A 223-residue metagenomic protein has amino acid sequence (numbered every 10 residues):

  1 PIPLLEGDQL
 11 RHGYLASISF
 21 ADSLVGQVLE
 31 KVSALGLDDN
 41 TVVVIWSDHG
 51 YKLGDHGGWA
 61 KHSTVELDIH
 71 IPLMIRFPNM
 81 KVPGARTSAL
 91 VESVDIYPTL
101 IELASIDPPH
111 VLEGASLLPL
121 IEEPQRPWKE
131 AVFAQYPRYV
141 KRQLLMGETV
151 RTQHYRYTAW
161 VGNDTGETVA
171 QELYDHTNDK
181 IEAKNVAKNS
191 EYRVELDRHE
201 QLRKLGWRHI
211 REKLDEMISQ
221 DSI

Functional and structural regions predicted by a protein language model:
P1-I2, S17, V169, N178 (+1 more regions): Long, internal low-complexity/basic segments
P1-T41, E195-R198, L205-W207, D221: A long, amphipathic alpha-helix that forms part of the scaffold/cap immediately adjacent to metal-dependent active
P3-S17, A60, K81-V91, L103-P108 (+1 more regions): Active-site rim elements
Y14, I18-A21, V25, V42-S47 (+3 more regions): Beta-strand elements within well-structured catalytic alpha/beta cores of enzymes that handle phosphate/sulfate esters
E30-A85, A89-E92: Histidine-centered active-site microenvironments of extracellular/periplasmic hydrolases and transferases
A34-L37, E123-R126, K188: Secondary-structure boundary motif
H49-D55, K81, V94-Y97, E102-H176 (+3 more regions): C-terminal cap/loop subdomain of S1 sulfatases and analogous C-terminal strand-loop tails that border
Y97, A183, R203: Generic structural marker for isolated residues within well-ordered, non-membrane alpha-helices of soluble domains
